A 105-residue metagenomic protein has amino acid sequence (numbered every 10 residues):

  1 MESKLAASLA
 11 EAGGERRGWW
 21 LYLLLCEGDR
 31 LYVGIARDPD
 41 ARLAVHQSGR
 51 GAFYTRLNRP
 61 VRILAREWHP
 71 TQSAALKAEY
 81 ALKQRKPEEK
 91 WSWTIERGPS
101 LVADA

Functional and structural regions predicted by a protein language model:
M1-P60, R66-W68, S73-K83, P87-E88 (+1 more regions): GIY-YIG nuclease catalytic motif and its immediate N-terminal context
